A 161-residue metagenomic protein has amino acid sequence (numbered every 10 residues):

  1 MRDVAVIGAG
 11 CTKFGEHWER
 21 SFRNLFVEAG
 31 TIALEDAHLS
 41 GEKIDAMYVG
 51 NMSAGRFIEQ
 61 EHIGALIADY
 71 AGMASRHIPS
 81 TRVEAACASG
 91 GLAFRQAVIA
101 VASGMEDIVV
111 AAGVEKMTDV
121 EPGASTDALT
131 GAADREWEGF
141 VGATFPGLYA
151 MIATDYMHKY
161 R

Functional and structural regions predicted by a protein language model:
M1-R23, I32, R135, K159: Condensing-enzyme catalytic core mediating Claisen C-C bond formation in acyl metabolism
R2, R20-V27, K43-Y48, A54-G55 (+1 more regions): Metallocofactor- and cofactor-centric catalytic cores in central/energy metabolism, strongly enriched
A5, H17, A54-I108, K116-E121 (+1 more regions): Conserved catalytic cysteine-centered active-site region of acyl-thioester-dependent Claisen-condensing enzymes
I7, A33, I44-M47, G90 (+1 more regions): Buried hydrophobic positions in well-ordered alpha/beta secondary-structure cores of metabolic enzymes
A9-G10, N51, A112-E115: Fold-independent oxyanion-binding glycine-rich loops and adjacent beta-strand/coil segments at enzyme active sites
R23-H38, I63, I67, A93 (+1 more regions): Short, well-ordered amphipathic alpha-helical segments that serve as non-catalytic structural scaffolds within diverse
T31-D45, K159-R161: Phosphate/pyrophosphate-binding loops at sites that engage ATP/ADP/AMP, CoA/4′-phosphopantetheine, polyphosphate
G142-R161: N-terminal leader/propeptide and maturation segments of large enzyme subunits in energy/redox metabolism and hydrolases
